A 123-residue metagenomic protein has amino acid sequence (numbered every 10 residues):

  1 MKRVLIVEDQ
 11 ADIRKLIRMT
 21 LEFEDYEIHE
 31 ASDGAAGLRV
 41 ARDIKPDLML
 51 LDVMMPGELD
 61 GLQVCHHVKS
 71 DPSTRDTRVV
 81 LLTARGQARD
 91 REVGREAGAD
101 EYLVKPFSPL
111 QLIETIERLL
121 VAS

Functional and structural regions predicted by a protein language model:
E8: Conserved acidic carboxylate
A11-H29, L119: Two-component/phosphorelay signaling modules centered on CheY-like receiver
K15-R18, L59, Q63, G86-E101 (+1 more regions): Alpha4 helix (beta4-alpha4-beta5 surface) of REC/receiver domains from two-component response regulators
E30-L48: Acidic, metal-coordinating helix/loop segments flanking the phosphotransfer/catalytic sites of two-component signaling
R39, L62-R75: Short amphipathic alpha-helix used as the core "switch/output" element in two-component signaling
D52-V53, T83: Active-site residues of response regulator receiver
D76-G86: A short, hydrophobic beta-strand element within the central beta-sheet of small alpha/beta folds
F107-I116: C-terminal output helix
